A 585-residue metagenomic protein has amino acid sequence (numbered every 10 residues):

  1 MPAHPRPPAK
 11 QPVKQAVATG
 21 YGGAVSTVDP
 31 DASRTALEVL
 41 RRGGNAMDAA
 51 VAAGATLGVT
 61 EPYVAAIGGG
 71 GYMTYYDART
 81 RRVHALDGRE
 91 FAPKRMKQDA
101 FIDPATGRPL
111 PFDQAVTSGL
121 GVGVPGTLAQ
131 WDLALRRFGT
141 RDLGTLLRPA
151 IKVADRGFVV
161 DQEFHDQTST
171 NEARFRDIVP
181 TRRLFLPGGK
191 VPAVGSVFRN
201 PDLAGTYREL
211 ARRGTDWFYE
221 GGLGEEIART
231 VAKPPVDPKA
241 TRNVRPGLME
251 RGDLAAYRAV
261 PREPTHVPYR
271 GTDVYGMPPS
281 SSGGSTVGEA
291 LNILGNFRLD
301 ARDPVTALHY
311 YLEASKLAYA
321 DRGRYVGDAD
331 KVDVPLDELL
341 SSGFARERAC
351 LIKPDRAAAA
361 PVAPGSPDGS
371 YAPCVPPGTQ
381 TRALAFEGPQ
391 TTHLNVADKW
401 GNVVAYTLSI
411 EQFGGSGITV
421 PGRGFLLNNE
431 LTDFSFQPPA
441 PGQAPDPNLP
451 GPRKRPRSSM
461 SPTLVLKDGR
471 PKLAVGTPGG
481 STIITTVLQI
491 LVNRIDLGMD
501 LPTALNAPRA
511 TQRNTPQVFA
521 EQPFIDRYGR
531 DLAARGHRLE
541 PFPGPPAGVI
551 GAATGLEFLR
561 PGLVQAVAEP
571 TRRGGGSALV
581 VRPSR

Functional and structural regions predicted by a protein language model:
P2-R34, E38, A46-R213, F218-E220 (+3 more regions): Noncatalytic scaffold domains of N-terminal-nucleophile
V39-L40, A129-R137, R212-E220, E225 (+2 more regions): Alpha-helical support elements that line or immediately flank enzyme active sites and cofactor-binding pockets
V59-A85, D237-E250, A397, N402-L473 (+2 more regions): Active-site rim segments in enzyme catalytic domains, especially the processed small/beta chain of N-terminal
G247, L299-S409, G422-R423, P543: Internal maturation/activation junctions in enzymes
V260-P261, G388-T391, F413, S458-M460: Short, small/polar residue-rich loop motifs at catalytic or cofactor-binding pockets
Y275-G284, T392-N395, T407-T419, P462 (+1 more regions): Glycine-rich phosphate/pyrophosphate-binding beta-alpha loops
W400, Q437, P452-R455, V487 (+1 more regions): Extended C-terminal subregions enriched in glycine
